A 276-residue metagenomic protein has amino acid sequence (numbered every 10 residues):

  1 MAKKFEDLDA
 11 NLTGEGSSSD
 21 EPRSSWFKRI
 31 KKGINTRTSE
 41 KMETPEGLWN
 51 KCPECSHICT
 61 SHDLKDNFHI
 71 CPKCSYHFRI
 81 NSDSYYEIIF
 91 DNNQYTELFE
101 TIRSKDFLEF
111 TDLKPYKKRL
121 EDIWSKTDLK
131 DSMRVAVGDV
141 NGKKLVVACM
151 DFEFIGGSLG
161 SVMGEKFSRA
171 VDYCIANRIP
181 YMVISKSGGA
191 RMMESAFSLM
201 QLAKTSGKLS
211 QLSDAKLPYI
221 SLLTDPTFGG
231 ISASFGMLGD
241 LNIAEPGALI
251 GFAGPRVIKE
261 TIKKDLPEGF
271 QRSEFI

Functional and structural regions predicted by a protein language model:
D9-M42, N50-K51, F78-V135: An N-cap/entry alpha-helix motif that binds or orients negatively charged groups
W49, F68: Residues immediately within or flanking Cys/His clusters that coordinate Zn2+ in small zinc-binding modules
C52-C55, C71-C74: Short cysteine-rich clusters marking metal-coordination/redox-active sites
I58-C59, H77-F78: Cys/His-rich microdomains that often coordinate metals
H69-K73, R79-I80: Short, small/acidic-rich helices and loops at N termini and domain boundaries of DNA replication/processing enzymes
D122, K126-S132, G157-D172: Glycine-rich anion/phosphate-binding loops
G138-M150, K166-A190: A structural preference for short, pocket-lining loop segments at secondary-structure junctions
S187-F275: Conserved catalytic cores of soluble enzyme domains, especially glycine-rich substrate-binding beta-alpha loops
